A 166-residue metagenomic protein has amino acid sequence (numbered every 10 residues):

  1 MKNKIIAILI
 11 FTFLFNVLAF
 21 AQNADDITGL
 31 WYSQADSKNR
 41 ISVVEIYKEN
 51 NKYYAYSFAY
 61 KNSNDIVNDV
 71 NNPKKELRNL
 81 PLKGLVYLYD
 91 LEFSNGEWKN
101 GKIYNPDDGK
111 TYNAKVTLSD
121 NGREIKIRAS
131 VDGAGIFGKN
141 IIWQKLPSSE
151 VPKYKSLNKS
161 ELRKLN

Functional and structural regions predicted by a protein language model:
M1-I5: Positively charged n-region of N-terminal signal peptides that target proteins for export
A7-N16: Bacterial N-terminal signal peptides
F20-L30: N-terminal helix-cap/turn-to-beta initiation motif at the start of protein domains
W31-A35, N100-P106, I127-S130: Short beta-strand segments that buttress and anchor functional surface loops
R40-N113: Central antiparallel beta-sheet cores of small beta-barrel/beta-sandwich binding domains
K48-N50, S57-A59, N105, L118-D120 (+2 more regions): A mature extracytoplasmic/lumenal domain signature
K75, K126-A134: Short aromatic-glycine motifs in intrinsically disordered, low-complexity regions
D132-N166: Edge beta-strand at a domain terminus
